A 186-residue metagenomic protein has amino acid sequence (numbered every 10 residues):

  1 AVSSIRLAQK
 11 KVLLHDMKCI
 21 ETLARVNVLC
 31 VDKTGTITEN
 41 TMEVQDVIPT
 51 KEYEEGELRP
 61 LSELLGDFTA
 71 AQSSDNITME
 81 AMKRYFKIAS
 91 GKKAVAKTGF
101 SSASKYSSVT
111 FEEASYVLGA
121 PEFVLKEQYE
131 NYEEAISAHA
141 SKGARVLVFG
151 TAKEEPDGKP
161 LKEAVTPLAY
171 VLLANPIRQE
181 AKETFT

Functional and structural regions predicted by a protein language model:
A1-V31: Hydrophobic alpha-helical transmembrane segments
I20, L172-L173: A generic structural signal for short
R25-P167, L173, K182, T186: Cytosolic catalytic regions of ATP/NTP-dependent phosphoryl-transfer enzymes
P176: Active-site beta-to-alpha loop of glycosyltransferases that engages the nucleotide-sugar donor
